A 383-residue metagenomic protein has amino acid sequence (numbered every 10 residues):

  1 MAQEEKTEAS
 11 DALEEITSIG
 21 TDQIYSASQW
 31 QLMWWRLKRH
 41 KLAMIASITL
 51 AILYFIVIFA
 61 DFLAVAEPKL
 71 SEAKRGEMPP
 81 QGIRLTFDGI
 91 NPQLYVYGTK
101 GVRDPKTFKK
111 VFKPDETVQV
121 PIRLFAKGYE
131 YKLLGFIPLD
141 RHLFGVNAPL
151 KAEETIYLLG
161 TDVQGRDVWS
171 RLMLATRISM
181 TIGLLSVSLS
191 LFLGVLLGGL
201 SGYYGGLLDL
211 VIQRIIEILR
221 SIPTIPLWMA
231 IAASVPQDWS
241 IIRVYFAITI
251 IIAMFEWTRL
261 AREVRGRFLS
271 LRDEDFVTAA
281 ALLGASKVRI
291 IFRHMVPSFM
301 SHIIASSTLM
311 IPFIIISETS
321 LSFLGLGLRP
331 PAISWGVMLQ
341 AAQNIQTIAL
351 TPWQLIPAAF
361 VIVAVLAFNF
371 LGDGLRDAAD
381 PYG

Functional and structural regions predicted by a protein language model:
M1-L191, V195, G284, G327 (+4 more regions): Gly/Trp-centered helix-boundary motif
T161-G383: Alpha-helical transmembrane segments of integral membrane proteins, especially multi-pass inner/plasma-membrane
